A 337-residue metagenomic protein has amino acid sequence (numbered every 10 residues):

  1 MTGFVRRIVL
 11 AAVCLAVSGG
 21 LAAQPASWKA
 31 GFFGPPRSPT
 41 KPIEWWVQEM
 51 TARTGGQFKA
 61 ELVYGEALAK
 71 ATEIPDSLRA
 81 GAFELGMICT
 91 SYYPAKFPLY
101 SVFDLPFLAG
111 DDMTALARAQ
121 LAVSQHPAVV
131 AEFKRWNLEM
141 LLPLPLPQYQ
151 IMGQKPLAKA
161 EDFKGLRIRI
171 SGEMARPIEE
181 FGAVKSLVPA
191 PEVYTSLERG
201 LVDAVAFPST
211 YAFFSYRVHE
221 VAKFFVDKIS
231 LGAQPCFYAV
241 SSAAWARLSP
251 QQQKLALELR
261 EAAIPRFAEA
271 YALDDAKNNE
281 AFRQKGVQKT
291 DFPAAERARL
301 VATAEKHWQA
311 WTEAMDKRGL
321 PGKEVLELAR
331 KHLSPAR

Functional and structural regions predicted by a protein language model:
M1-A12: Bacterial N-terminal signal peptides that target proteins for export
V5, P127-A128: Secondary-structure junction/capping motif
L10, Q24-L116, A128-R337: N-terminal secretory/targeting leader peptides
V17-G19, A23: N-terminal signal peptide c-region/cleavage motif recognized by signal peptidases
V123-Q125: Core domains of carbohydrate- and sulfate-ester-processing enzymes
